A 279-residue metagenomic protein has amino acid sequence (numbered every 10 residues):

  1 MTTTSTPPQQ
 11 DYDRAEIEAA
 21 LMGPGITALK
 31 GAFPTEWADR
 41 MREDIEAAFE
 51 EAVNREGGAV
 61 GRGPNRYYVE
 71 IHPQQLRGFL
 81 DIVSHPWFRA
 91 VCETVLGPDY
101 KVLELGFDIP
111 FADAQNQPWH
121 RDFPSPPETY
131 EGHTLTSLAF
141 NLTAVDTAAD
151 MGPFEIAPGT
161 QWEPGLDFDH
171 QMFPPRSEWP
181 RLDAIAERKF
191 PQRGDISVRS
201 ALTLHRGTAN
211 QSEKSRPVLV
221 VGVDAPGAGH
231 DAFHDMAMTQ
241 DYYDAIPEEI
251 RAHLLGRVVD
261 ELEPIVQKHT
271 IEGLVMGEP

Functional and structural regions predicted by a protein language model:
T2-P24, L29-T129: Non-heme Fe(II)-dependent double-stranded beta-helix
A19, T147-T208, D241-D244: Double-stranded beta-helix
G106-I109, R121-F123, L142-D146, I156-P158: Short, structured patches in soluble enzyme cores that scaffold and shape functional sites
F111, A157-P164, G222-A228: Short edge-strand/loop segments of extracellular domains
Q115-R121, E128-Y130, D150-A157, G165-D169 (+2 more regions): A short secondary-structure junction signal
R121-E128, L142, P174-D183: Active-site glycine-rich loop that binds ribose-phosphate moieties when present
T129-A149, F190-R193, V198, V221-A225: Short, conserved beta-strand element in jelly-roll/cupin
T203-P279: Non-heme Fe(II)/2-oxoglutarate
